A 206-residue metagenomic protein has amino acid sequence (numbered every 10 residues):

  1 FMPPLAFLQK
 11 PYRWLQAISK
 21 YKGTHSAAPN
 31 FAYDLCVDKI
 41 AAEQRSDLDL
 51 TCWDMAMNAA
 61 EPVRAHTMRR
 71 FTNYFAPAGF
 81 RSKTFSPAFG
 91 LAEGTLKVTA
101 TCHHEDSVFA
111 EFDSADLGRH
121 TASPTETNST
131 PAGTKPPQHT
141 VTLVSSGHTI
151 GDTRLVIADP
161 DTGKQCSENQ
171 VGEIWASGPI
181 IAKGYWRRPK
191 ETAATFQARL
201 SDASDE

Functional and structural regions predicted by a protein language model:
F1-T24, L35, K39-E43, R154: Conserved AMP-binding/adenylation subdomain of ANL enzymes
L5, E61-P62: Short, surface-exposed acidic/glycine-rich loop or hinge patches that mediate macromolecular interfaces
Y12-Q16, A32-M55, A65-F80: Adenylate-forming
Y21, L48-T51, N169: Structured loop/turn residues at beta-strand edges in well-structured enzyme cores
T24-H25, M55: Short, Asp-centered acidic motifs that coordinate Mg2+ and/or phosphate in catalytic or ligand-binding sites
A28: Short beta-strand and adjacent tight-turn residues that come in two discontinuous sequence segments and form the edges
F31-D34, E61, I180: Alpha-helix/helix-capping structural signal
D54-A56, V63-E206: Conserved AMP-binding/adenylate-forming
